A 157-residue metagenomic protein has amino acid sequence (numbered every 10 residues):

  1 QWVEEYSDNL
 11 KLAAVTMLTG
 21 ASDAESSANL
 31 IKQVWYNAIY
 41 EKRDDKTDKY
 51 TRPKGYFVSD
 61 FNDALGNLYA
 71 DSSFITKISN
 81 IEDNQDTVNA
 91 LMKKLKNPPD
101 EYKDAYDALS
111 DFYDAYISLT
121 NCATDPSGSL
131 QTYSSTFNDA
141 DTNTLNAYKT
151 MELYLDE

Functional and structural regions predicted by a protein language model:
V3-D71, E101-E157: C-terminal amphipathic alpha-helix
G66-D83: Mid-length scaffold segments of soluble, non-membrane domains
I78-E82, D86, T124-S127: Generic structural signal for short, solvent-exposed loop/turn connectors between secondary structure elements
I81-D100: Amphipathic, heptad-repeat alpha-helical segments
